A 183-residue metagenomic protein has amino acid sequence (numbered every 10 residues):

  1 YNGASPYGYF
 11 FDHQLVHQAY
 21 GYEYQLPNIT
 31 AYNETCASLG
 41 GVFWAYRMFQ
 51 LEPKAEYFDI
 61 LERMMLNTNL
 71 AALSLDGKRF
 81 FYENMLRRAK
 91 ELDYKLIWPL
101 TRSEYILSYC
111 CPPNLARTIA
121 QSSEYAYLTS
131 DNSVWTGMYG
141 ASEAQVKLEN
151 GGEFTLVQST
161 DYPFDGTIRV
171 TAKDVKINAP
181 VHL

Functional and structural regions predicted by a protein language model:
Y1-L183: Glycan-recognition and catalytic cores of secretory/periplasmic carbohydrate-active enzymes
